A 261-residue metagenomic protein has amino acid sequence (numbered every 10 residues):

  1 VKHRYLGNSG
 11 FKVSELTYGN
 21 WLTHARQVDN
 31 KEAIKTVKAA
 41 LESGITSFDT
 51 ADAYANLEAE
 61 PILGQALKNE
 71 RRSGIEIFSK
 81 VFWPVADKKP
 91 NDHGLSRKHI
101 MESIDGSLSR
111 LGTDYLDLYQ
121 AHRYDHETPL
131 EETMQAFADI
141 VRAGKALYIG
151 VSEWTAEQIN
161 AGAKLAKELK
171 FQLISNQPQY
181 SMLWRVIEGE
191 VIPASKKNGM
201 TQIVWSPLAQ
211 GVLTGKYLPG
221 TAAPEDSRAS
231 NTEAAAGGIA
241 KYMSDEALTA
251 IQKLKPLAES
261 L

Functional and structural regions predicted by a protein language model:
V1-I75, D114, R142: N-terminal binding-site loop/beta-alpha segment at the start of enzyme catalytic domains that lines or forms
L6, Y18, A33, A40 (+11 more regions): Conserved, mostly hydrophobic/aromatic
S14-E15, R72-I75, S79, D114-L118 (+2 more regions): Short acidic capping loops at alpha-helix termini that bridge into adjacent secondary structure
N20, T50-D52, S79-V81, R123 (+3 more regions): A cross-domain feature marking catalytic cores of carbohydrate-active enzymes and several ubiquitous metabolic/repair
L22, P84-P90, L213: A short acidic, helix-capping loop that chelates divalent metal ions and anchors anionic groups
Q27-A40, G94-L111, L130-Q135, I159-A163: Short, acidic/polar
D87-Q120, Q179, L183: Active-site gating/metal-coordination segments in enzymes
T128-L261: Beta/alpha (TIM)-barrel catalytic core signal, keyed to glycine-rich beta->alpha loops juxtaposed to Asp/Glu that bind
